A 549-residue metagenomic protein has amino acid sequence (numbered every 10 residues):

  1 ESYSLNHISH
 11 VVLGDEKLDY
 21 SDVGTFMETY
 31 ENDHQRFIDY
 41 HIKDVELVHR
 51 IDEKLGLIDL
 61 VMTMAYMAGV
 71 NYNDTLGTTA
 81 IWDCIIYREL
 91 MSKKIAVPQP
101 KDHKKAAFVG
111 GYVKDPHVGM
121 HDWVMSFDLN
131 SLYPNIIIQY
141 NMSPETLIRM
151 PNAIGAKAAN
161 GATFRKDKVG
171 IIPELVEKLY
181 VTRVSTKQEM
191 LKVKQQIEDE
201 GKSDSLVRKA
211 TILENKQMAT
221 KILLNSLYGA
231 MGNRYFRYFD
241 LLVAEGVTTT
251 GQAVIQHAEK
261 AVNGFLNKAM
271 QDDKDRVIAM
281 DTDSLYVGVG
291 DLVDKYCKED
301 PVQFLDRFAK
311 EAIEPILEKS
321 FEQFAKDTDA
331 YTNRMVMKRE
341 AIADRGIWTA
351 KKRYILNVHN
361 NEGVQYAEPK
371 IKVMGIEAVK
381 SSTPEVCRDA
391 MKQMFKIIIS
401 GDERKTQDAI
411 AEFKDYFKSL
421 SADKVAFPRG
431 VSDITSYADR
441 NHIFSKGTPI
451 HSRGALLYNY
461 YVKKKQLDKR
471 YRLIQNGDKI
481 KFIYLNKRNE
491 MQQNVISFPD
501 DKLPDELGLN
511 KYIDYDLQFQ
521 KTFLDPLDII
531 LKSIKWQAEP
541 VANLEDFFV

Functional and structural regions predicted by a protein language model:
E1-V45: Active-site-proximal helix-loop-helix substrate-binding element of RNase H-like nuclease domains
S9, D44, V48, R183 (+2 more regions): A residue-level signal for conserved active-site and pocket-lining positions in enzyme catalytic cores
K17-M27, P100-A107, K157-A158, L191-K194 (+2 more regions): Active-site-adjacent bridging/hinge elements
D22-E31, A162-T163, M231-F239, Y286-K295: A short small-residue
R36-I51, K178, T182-S185, T250-H257 (+1 more regions): A non-catalytic, amphipathic alpha-helix used as a structural packing/dimerization or gating element in enzyme scaffolds
D52, M62-Y140, P144-R149, I154 (+5 more regions): DNA-dependent DNA polymerase catalytic subunits
M150-K168, L175-E177: Conserved phosphoryl-transfer catalytic core
K168-F236: Active-site cores of enzymes that catalyze phosphoryl transfer or operate on phosphate-rich substrates
